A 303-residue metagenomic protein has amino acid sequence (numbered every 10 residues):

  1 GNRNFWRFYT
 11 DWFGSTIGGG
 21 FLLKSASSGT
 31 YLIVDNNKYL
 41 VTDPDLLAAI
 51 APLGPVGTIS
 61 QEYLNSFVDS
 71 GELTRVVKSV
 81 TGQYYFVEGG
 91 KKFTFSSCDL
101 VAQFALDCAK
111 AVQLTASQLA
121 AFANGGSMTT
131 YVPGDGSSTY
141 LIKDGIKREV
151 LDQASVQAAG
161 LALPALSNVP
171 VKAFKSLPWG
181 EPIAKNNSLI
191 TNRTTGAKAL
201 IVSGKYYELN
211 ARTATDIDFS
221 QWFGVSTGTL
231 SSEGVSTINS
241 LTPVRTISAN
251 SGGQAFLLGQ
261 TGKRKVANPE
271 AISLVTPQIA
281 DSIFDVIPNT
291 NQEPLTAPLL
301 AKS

Functional and structural regions predicted by a protein language model:
G1-S303: Short, surface-exposed polybasic-aromatic patches that bind anionic ligands, especially phosphate groups
